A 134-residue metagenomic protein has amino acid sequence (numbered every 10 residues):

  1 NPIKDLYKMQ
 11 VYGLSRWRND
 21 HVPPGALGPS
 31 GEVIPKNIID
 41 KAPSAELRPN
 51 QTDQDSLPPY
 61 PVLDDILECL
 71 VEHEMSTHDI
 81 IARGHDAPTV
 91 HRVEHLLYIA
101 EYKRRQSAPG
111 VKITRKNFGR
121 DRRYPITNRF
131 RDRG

Functional and structural regions predicted by a protein language model:
N1-G134: ATP/NTP-dependent adenylation/nucleotidyl-transfer catalytic domains that generate, transfer, or process NMP-activated
